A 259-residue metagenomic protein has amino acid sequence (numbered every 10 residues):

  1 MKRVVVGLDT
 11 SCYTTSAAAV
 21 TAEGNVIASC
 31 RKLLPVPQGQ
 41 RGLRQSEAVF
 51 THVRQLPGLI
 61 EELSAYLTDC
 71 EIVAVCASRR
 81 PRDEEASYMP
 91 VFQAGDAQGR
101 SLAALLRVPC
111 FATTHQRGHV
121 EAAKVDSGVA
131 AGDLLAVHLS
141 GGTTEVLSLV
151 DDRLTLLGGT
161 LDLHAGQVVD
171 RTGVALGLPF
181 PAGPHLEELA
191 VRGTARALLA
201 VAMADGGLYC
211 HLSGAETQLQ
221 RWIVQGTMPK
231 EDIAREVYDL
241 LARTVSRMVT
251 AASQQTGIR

Functional and structural regions predicted by a protein language model:
M1-R3, V108-L135: Conserved phosphate-binding catalytic cores of ATP/NTP-utilizing and phosphoryl-transfer enzymes
K2-I27, D133-L149: Gly/Thr-rich phosphate-binding beta-strand-loop-beta motif of the actin/hexokinase/Hsp70
S11-F50, T155-L156: Short glycine-rich, Thr/Ser-proximal phosphate-binding strand/loop in the N-terminal lobe of ATP-dependent enzymes
K32, T51-Y66, T244-V249: Short, well-ordered amphipathic alpha-helical segments that serve as non-catalytic structural scaffolds within diverse
L43-R54, R235-D239: Active-site pocket-shaping loop/turn-to-helix segments
E61-G99: Short beta-strand-loop/turn "lid" adjacent to the catalytic site in phosphate-handling enzymes
D151-G193, T217, R221-G226: Glycine-rich phosphate-binding loop plus the immediately following alpha-helix
E188-R259: A contiguous, well-structured pocket-lining segment that forms one wall/lid of small-molecule binding clefts in soluble
